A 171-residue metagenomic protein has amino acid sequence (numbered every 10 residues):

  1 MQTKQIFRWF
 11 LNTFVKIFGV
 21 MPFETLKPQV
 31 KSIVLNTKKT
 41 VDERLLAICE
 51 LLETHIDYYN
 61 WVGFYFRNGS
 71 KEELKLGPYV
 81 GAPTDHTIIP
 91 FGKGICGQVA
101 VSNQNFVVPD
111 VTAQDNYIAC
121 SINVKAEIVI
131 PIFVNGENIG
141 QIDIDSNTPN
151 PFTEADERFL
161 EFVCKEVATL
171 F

Functional and structural regions predicted by a protein language model:
Q2-Q5: Low-complexity, intrinsically disordered or signal/transmembrane-proximal segments
F10, F14-Y79, P83: Intrinsically disordered, low-complexity terminal regulatory regions
F23, K31-V34, S146-F171: Juxtadomain coupling helices with adjacent low-complexity linkers
I56, A119-V124: Short loop/turn motifs at secondary-structure junctions and domain boundaries
W61, V129, Q141: Short hydrophobic/aromatic beta-strand element in the GNAT-like acyltransferase core that lines or flanks the acyl-donor
F66-A119: Regulatory sensory and allosteric helical modules in signal-transduction proteins and certain transcription factors
A126-F133: A short, aliphatic-rich beta-strand micro-motif
F133-S146: Sensory-domain boundary capping and coupling elements
